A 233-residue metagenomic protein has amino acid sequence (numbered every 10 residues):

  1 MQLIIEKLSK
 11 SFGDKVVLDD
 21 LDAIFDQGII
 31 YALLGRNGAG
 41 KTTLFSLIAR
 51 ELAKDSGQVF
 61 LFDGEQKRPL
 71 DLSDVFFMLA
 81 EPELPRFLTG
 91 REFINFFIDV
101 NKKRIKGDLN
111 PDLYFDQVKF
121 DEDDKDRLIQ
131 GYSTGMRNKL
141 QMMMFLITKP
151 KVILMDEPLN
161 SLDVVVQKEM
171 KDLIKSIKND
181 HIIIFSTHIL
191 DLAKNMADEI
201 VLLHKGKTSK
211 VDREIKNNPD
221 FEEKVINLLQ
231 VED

Functional and structural regions predicted by a protein language model:
L3-I5, L18-D20, L72: Conserved structural motif at the start of ABC-family nucleotide-binding domains
L34-R36: The feature captures the beta-strand-to-loop junction immediately N-terminal to the Walker
A49: Helix-to-loop junction immediately C-terminal to a conserved catalytic motif
G57-D71, K210: Conserved ABC transporter NBD signature motif
E81, F87-K102: Q-loop/switch helix immediately C-terminal to the Walker
I153-E157: Catalytic Walker B motif of ABC-type/P-loop ATPase nucleotide-binding domains
K207-Q230: Conserved beta-strand-loop-alpha-helix hinge in the C-terminal portion of ABC ATPase nucleotide-binding domains
